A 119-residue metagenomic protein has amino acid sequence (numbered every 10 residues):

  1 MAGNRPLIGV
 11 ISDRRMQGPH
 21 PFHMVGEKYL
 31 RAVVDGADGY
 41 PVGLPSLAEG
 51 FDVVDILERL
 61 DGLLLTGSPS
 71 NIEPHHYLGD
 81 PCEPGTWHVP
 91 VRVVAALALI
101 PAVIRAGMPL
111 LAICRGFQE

Functional and structural regions predicted by a protein language model:
M1-R115: N-terminal beta1-alpha1 cap of cysteine-dependent amidohydrolase-like domains
